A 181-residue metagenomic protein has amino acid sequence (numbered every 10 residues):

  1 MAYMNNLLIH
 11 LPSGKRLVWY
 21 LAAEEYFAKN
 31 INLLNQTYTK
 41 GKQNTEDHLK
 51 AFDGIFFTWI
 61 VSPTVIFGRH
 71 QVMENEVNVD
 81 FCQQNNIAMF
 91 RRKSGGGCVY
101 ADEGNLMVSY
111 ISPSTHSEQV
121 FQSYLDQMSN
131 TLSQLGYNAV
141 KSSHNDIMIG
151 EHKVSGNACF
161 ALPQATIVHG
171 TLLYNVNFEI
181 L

Functional and structural regions predicted by a protein language model:
M1-E76, C159: Active-site loop/lid in soluble adenylation, ligation, and acyl-transfer enzymes
L8-H10, M89, Y137-A139: Short secondary-structure junctions
L11-P12, I60, R69, R91-K93 (+2 more regions): Pocket-edge structural micro-motifs
F56-I60, V99, A139-K141: Short beta-strand
T64, R91-K93, T166: Short glycine- and Lys/Arg-enriched binding-loop motifs that mark or flank ligand-binding interfaces
E74-C98: Active-site cofactor/substrate anionic-group-binding motifs, chiefly glycine- and Lys/Arg-rich phosphate-binding loops
K93-S112: Residues forming anionic-ligand binding surfaces in small-molecule and nucleic-acid pockets of primarily soluble enzymes
L106-L181: Catalytic beta-strand/loop module used to bind and position nucleotide/cofactor moieties in cofactor-attachment
